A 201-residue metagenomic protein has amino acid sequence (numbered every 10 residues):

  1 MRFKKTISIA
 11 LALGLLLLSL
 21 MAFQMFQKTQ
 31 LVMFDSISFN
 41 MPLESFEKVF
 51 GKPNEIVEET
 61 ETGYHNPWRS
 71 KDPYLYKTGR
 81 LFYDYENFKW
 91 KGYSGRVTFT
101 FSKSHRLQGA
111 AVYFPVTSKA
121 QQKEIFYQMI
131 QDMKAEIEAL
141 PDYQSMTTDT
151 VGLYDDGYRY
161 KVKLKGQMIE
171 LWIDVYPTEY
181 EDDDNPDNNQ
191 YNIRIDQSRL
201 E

Functional and structural regions predicted by a protein language model:
M1-L13: N-terminal Sec-pathway targeting helices
G14-T29: Bacterial Sec-dependent signal peptides at the C-terminal "C-region" and cleavage site
F26-K103: N-terminal leader/targeting segments
P67-D72, T98, T147-D149, W172-D184: Short amphipathic beta-strand and strand-loop transition segments with alternating hydrophobic
L81-K89, V112, Y160-L164: Short beta-strand segments that buttress and anchor functional surface loops
E86-D155: Long, charged/polar, surface-exposed segments that mediate recognition or autoinhibition
D156-E201: An acidic-aromatic pocket/loop used at catalytic or ligand-binding sites
